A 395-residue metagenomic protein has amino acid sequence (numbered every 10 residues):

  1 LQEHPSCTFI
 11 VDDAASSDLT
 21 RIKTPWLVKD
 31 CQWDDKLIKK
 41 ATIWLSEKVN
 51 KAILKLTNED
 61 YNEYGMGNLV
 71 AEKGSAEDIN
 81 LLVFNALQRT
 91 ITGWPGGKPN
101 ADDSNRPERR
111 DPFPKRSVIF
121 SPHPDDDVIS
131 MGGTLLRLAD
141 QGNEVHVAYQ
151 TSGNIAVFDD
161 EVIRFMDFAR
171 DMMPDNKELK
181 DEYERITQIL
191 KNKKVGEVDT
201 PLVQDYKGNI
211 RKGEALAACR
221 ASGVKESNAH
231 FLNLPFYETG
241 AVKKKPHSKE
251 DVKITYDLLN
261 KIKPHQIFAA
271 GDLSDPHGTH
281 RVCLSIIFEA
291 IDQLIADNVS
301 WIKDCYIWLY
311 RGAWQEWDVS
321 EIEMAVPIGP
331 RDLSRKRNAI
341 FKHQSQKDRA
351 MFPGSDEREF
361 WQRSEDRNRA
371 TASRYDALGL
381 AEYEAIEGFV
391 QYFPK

Functional and structural regions predicted by a protein language model:
L1-W33: Conserved phosphate- and dinucleotide-binding cores of soluble alpha/beta proteins, encompassing both enzyme active
D12, D125-D126, T279: Acidic active-site catalytic centers that drive phospho-/nucleotidyl reactions and related ester hydrolyses
D13, H123, T151: Residue-level signal for short, function-critical loop segments
S17, D126, S274-D275: Glycine-rich nucleotide phosphate-binding loop and flanking beta-alpha elements of Rossmann-like dinucleotide-binding
T24-F120, R137-Q141, Y149-Q150, N154-R170 (+2 more regions): Metal-dependent de-N-acetylase/amidase catalytic core
P122-A139: Di-metal (Zn2+ and/or Mg2+/Mn2+) metal-binding site signature of metallo-dependent hydrolases with the MBL/beta-CASP
H146: Conserved beta-strand positions in the Rossmann-like core of class I SAM-dependent methyltransferases
D175-L190: A glycine-rich helix N-cap at a beta->alpha junction
